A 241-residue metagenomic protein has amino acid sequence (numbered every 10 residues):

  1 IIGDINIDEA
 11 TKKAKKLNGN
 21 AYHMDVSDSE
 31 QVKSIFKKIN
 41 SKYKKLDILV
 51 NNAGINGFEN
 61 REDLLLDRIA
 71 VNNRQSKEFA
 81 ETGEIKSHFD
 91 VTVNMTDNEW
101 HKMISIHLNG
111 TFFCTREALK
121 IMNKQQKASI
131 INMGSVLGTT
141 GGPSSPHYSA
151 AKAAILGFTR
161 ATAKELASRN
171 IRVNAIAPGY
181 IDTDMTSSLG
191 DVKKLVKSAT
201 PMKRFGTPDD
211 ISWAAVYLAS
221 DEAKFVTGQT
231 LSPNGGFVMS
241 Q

Functional and structural regions predicted by a protein language model:
I7-D8, M24-F36, I55, D97 (+1 more regions): The beta1-alpha1 cofactor-binding region of Rossmann-like NAD(H)/NADP(H)-dependent oxidoreductases
K45, K127, A167, R172 (+1 more regions): Short, small/polar-rich loop/turn modules that mediate ligand/substrate recognition or access, typified
I55, L66-F112, I131, I155 (+1 more regions): Catalytic Tyr-X3-Lys loop
N56, T140, T183, V216 (+1 more regions): Short C-terminal tail/terminal secondary-structure segment of NAD(P)H-dependent dehydrogenase/reductase domains
T115, A151, T159: Active-site helix of classical SDR
K120, K164-E165, K224: Alpha-helical segment proximal to the catalytic Tyr-Lys
S135: Residue(s) in the substrate-gating loop at a strand-loop-helix junction that position the organic substrate next
A175, K197-V226, G235: C-terminal helical subdomain
